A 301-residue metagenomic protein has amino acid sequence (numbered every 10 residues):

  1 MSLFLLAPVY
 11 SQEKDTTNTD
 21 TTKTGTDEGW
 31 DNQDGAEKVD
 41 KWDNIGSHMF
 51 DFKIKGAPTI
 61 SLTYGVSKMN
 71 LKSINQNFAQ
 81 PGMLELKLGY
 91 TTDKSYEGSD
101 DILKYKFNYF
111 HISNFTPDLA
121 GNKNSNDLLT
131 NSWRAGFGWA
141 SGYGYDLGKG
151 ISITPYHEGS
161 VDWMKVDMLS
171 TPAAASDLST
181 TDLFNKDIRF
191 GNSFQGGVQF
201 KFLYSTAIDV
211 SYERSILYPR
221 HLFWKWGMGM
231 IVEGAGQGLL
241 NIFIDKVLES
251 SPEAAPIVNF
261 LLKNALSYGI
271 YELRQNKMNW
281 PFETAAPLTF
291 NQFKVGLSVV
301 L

Functional and structural regions predicted by a protein language model:
M1-D51: Cleavable N-terminal export/targeting peptides
H48-G56, T91-F107, G144-P155, F202-V210: Short loop/turn motifs that connect adjacent beta-strands in outer-membrane beta-barrel proteins
K53-I54, T63-K87, A120-L129: Surface-exposed strand-loop-strand hairpins of Gram-negative outer-membrane beta-barrel proteins
G56-P58, F78-L86, L129-F137, F184-N192 (+1 more regions): Residues that define the transmembrane beta-barrel architecture of outer-membrane proteins
L62-V66, L84-K94, W133-Y145, G159-V161 (+3 more regions): Residues on the lipid-exposed face of transmembrane beta-strands in outer-membrane beta-barrel proteins
D100-T171: Gram-negative (and chloroplast) outer-membrane scaffold detector with strong preference for beta-barrel transmembrane
Y145-N279, V299-L301: Outer-membrane beta-barrel transmembrane domain signature
E283-L301: Outer-membrane beta-barrel "beta-signal"
